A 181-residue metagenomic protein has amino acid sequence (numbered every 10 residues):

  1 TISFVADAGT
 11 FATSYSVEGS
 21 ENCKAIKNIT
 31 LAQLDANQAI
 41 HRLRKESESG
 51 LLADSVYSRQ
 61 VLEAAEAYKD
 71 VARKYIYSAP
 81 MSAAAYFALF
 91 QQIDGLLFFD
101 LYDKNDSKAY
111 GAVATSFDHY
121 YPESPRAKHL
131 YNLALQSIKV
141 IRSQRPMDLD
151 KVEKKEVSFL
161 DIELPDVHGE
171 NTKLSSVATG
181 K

Functional and structural regions predicted by a protein language model:
T1-Y75: A non-transmembrane, solvent-exposed segment enriched in polar/low-complexity residues
A12, T172-K173: Generic structural signal for well-ordered beta-strand positions
S58-R59, L97-D106: Short coil/turn connectors between adjacent alpha-helices in alpha-solenoid helical repeat scaffolds
I76, P80, Y102-N105, P122: Structural signature of alpha-solenoid helical repeat scaffolds
M81-L97: Amphipathic alpha-helical repeat scaffolds of TPR domains
A109-P165, S175-A178: N-proximal helix/coil linker or "cap" segments that precede and/or mark the start of modular domains
V167-N171: Charge-dense, extended regions
